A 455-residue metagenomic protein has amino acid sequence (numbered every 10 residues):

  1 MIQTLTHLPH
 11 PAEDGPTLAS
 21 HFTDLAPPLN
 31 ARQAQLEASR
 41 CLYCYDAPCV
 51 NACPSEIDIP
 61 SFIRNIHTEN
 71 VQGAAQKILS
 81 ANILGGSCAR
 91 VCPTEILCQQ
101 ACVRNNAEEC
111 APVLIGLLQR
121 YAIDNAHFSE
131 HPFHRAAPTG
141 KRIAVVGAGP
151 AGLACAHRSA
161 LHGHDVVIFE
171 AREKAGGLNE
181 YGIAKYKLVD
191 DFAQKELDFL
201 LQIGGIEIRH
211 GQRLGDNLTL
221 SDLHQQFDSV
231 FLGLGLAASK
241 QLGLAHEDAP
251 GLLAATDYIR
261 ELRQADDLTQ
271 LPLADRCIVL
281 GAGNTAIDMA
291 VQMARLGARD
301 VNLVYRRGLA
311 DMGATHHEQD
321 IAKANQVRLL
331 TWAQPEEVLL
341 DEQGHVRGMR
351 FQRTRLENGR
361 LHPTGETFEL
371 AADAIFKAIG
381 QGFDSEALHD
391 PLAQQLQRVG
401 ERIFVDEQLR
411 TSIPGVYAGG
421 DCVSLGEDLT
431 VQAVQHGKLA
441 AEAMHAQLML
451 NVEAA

Functional and structural regions predicted by a protein language model:
M1-R142, V230-D248, Q334, A372 (+7 more regions): Ferredoxin-type iron-sulfur electron-transfer modules and their immediate structural context
I83, G149-P150, K174, G283-T285 (+1 more regions): Residue-level detector of alpha-helix initiation sites
Y121-A137, D198-G211, D216, S239-L296 (+1 more regions): Glycine-rich dinucleotide-binding loop and its adjacent helix/turn
R142-A144, Q194-L244, E337-R350, A374 (+1 more regions): Feature captures the FAD/FMN-dependent oxidoreductase FAD-binding
R142-V167, A286-A294: N-terminal Rossmann-like FAD-binding beta1-loop-alpha1 element of flavoenzymes
I143-V145, V166, C277, V301 (+1 more regions): Conserved hydrophobic helix-helix packing surfaces used for dimerization/oligomerization
D165-I168, R172-F199, E207-R209, A290-E337 (+1 more regions): Rossmann-like dinucleotide-binding cores of NAD(P)H-dependent redox enzymes
P250-A274, G359-E427: FAD-site-proximal beta/loop scaffold in flavoenzymes
